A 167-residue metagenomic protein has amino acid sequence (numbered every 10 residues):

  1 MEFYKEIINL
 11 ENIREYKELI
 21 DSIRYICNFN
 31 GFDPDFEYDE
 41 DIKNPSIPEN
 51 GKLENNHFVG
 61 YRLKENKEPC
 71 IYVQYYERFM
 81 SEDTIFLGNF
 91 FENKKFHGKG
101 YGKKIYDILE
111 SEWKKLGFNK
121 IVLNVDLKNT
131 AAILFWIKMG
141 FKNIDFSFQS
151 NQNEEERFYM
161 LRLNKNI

Functional and structural regions predicted by a protein language model:
E2-K95, Y106-I108, E112, L116 (+1 more regions): Acetyl-CoA-dependent GNAT
N93-K95, K99, L127-K128: Active-site acidic-Proline motif in GNAT/NAT acetyltransferases
K94-H97, W113, I133-L134, M139 (+1 more regions): Conserved binding-pocket/active-site segment within a compact domain
G100, G117, G140: Short glycine-rich hinge loops at helix-strand junctions in the catalytic core of two-component histidine kinases
G102, Y106, N129-A132, Q149-E155: Short glycine/proline-centered loop/turn elements that form peptide/ligand docking sites
K114-N124: Conserved GNAT acetyl-CoA-binding A-motif
N124-D126, I137-Y159: Conserved catalytic-core motifs of GNAT/GCN5-like acyltransferases
